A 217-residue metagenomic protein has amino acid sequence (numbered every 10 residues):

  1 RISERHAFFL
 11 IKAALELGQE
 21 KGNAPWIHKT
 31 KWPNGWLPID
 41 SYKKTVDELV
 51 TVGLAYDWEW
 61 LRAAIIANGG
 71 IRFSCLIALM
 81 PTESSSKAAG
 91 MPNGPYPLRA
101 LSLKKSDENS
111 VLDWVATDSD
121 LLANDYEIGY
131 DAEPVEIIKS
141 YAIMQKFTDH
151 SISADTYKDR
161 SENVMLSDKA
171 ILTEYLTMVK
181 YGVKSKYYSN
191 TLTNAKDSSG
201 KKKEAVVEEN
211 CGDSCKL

Functional and structural regions predicted by a protein language model:
R1-T82, I152: Internal maturation/activation junctions in enzymes
W26, T30, L37-Y42, S106-N109 (+1 more regions): Short amphipathic alpha-helical patches
T51-A55, A64-R72, I77-K203, L217: Catalytic alpha/beta core of large soluble enzyme barrels
V206-L217: Short acidic, low-complexity intrinsically disordered linear motifs used for protein-protein interactions
